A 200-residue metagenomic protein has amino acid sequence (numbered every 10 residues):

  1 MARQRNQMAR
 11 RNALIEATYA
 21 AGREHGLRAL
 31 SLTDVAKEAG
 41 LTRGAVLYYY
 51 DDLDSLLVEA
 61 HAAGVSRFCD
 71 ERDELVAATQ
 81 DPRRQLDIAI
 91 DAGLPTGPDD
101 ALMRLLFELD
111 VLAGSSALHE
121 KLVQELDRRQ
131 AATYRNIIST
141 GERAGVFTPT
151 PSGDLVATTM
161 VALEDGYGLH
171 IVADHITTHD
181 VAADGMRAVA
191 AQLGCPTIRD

Functional and structural regions predicted by a protein language model:
M1-A9, I198-D200: N-terminal intrinsically disordered/low-complexity leader segments
A13, A17-E59: Helix-turn-helix
E24-R28, A78, A144: Short coil/turn segments at alpha/beta junctions that flank glycine-rich nucleotide-binding fingerprints
E59, D70-M103, G153-M160, A183: Hydrophobic alpha-helical connector segments
A62-F68: Short, basic, alpha-helical segments at the C-terminal edge of helix-turn-helix-like DNA-binding modules
C69-D70, D99-F107, A117-A144, L155: Amphipathic alpha-helical packing segments from all-alpha helical-bundle domains
E74-L75, D91-G97, L105-S116, A188-L193: Helix-loop "lid/cap" segments that line or gate small-molecule binding pockets
H119-Q124, R128, E142-A190, T197-D200: Hydrophobic/aromatic-rich alpha-helical bundle segments in the mid-to-C-terminal region
